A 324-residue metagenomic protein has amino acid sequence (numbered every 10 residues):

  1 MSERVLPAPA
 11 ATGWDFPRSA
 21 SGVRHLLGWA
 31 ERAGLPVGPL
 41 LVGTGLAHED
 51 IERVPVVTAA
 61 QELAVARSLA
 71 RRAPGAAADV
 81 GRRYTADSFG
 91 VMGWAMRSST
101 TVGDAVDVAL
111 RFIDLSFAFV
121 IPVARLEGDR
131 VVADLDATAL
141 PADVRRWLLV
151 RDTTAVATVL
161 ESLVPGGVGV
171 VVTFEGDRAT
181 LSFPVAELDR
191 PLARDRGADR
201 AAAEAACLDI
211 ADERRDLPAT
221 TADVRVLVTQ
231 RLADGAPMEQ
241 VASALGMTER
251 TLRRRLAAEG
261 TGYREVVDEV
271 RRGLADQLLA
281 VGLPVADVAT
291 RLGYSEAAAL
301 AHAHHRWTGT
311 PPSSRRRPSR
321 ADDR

Functional and structural regions predicted by a protein language model:
M1-D129: N-terminal low-complexity or simple alpha-helical regulatory segments that function as activation/interaction modules
R18, R32, V57, V144 (+3 more regions): Short, contiguous, pocket-lining structural segments that sit at or immediately flank catalytic/ligand-binding sites
Q61, A155, A202: Charged catalytic carboxylate motif
A66, T153-V156, C207: Hydrophobic alpha-helical core bundles mediating ligand binding, dimerization, or RNAP-core interactions
A86-E187: N-terminal regulatory/effector-sensing and dimerization cores that precede helix-turn-helix DNA-binding domains
F174-R324: Extended mid-to-C-terminal alpha-helical interaction segments
